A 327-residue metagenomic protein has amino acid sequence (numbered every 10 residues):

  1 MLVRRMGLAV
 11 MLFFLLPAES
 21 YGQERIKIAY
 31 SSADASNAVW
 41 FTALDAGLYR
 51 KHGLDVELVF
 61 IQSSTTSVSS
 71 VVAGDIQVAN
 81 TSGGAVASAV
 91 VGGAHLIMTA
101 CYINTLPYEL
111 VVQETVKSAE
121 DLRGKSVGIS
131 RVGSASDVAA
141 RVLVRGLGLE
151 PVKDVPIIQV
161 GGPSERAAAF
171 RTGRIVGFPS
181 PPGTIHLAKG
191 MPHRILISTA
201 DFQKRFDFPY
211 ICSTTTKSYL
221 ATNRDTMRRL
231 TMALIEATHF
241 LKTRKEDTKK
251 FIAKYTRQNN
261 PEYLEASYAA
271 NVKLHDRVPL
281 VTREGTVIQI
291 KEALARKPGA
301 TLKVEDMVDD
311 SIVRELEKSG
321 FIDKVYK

Functional and structural regions predicted by a protein language model:
M1-V3: N-terminal secretory signal peptides that target proteins for export/translocation
R5-P17: Bacterial N-terminal signal peptides
G22-G162, R166-T172, V176-P182, P192-T199 (+1 more regions): Short, glycine-/small- and polar/acidic-enriched structural segments that line small-molecule recognition paths
Y30, Y102-V112, H193-L220, T231 (+2 more regions): Periplasmic-binding protein-like
K51, D201-F206, K273-T282: Short, solvent-exposed loop/beta-turn-alpha elements that line the ligand-binding surface or hinge of extracytoplasmic
G84, S164-T256: Pocket-lining segment of extracytoplasmic ligand-binding domains
A221-A300: Secondary-structure end/capping motifs
K291-K327: Conserved C-terminal helix/tail region of periplasmic/extracytoplasmic solute-binding proteins
